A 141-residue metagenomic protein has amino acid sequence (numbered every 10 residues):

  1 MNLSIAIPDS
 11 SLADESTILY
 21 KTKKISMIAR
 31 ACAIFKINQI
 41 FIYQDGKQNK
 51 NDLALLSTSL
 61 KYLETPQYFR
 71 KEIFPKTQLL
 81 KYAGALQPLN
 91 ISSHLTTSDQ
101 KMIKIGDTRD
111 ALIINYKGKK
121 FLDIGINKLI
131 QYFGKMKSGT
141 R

Functional and structural regions predicted by a protein language model:
M1-R141: Post-transcriptional modification and biogenesis factors for structured RNAs of the translation apparatus
